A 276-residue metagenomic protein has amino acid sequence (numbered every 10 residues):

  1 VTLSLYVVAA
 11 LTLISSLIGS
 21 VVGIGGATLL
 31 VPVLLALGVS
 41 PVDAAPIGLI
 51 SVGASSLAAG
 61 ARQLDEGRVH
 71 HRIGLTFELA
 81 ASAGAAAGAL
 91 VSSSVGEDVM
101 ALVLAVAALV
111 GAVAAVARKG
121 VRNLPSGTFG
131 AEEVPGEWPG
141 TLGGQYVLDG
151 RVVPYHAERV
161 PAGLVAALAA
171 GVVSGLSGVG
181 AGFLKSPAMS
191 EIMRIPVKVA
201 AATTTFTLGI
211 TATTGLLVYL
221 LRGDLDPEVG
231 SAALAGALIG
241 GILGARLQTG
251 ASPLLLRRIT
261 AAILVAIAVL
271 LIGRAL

Functional and structural regions predicted by a protein language model:
V1-S20, V31, L35-P41, R62-G171 (+2 more regions): Juxtamembrane transmembrane-helix boundary motif
S16, A45-G53, A201-G209, L234 (+2 more regions): Transmembrane helix-bundle signature of multi-pass membrane transporters/permeases
S20, V33, D43-L49, G175 (+1 more regions): Residue-level recognition of specific faces of alpha-helices
V22-L30, G178-S186: Transmembrane helix boundary and interhelical junction motifs in multipass membrane proteins
V39-I47, R72, R194-T205: Membrane-interface alpha-helices at helix entry/exit sites of multi-pass transporters
I50-A58, A83-G84, V91, L208-T214: Membrane-embedded alpha-helical segments of transport systems, primarily multispan ion/solute transporters
G143, G180-L184, I195-V199: Short, structured loop/turn "capping" segments at alpha-beta junctions
A167-F183: Extracytoplasmic gate region of multi-pass secondary transporters
